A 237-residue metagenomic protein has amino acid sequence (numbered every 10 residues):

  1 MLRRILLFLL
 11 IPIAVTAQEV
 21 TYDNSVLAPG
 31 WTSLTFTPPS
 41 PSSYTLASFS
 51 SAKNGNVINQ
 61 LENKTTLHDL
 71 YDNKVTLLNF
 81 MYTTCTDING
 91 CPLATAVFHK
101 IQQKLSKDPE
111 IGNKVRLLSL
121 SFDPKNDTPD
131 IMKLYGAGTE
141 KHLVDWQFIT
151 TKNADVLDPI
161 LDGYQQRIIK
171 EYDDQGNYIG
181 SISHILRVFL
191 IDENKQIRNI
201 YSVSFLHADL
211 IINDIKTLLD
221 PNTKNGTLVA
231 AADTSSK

Functional and structural regions predicted by a protein language model:
M1-N54, I58, A230, T234-K237: N-terminal targeting signals for export/organelle localization
S50-A52, L70-L77, G112-V115, S183-L186: Extracytoplasmic
Q60-L61, E193: Short, ordered coil/turn segments that flank beta-strands lining enzyme active or ligand-binding pockets
T66-V97, L117: Short active-site neighborhood of thiol/selenol oxidoreductases, capturing the structured segment around
T83-I88, S119-F122, D145-Q147, Y201-S202: Second-shell loop/turn segments in exported
L93-I160: Structural microenvironment flanking redox-active thiols in thiol-disulfide oxidoreductases
N153-D214: Thiol/disulfide oxidoreductase modules built on the thioredoxin-like
N199-V203, H207-K237: Extracytoplasmic/luminal low-complexity segments enriched in Pro/Gly and acidic/polar residues that act as flexible
